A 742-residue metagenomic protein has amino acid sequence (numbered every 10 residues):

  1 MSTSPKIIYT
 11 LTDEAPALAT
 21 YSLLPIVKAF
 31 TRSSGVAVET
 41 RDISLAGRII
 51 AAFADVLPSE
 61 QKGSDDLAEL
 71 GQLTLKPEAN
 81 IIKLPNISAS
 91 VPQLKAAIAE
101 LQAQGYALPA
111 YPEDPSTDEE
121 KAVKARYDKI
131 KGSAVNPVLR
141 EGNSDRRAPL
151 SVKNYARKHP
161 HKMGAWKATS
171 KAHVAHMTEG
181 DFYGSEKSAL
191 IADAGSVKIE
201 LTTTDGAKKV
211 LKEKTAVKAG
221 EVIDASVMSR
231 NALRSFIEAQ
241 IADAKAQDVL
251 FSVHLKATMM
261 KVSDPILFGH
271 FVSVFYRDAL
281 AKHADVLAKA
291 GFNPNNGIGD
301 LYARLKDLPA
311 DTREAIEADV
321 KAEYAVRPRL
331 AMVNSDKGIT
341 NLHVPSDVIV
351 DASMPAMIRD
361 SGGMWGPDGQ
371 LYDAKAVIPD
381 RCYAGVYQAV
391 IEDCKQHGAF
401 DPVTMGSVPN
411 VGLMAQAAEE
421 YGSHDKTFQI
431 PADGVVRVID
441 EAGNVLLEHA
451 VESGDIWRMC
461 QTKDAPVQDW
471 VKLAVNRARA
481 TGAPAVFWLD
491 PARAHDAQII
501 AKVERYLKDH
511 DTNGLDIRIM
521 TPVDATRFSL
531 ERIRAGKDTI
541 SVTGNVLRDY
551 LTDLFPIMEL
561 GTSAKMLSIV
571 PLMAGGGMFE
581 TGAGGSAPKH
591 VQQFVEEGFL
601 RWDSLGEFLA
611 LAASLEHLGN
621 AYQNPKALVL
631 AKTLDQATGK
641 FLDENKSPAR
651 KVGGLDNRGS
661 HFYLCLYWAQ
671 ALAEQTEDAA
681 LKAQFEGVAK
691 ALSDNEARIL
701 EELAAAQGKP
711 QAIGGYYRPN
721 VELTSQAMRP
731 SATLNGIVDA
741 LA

Functional and structural regions predicted by a protein language model:
S2-G269, R277-K502, Y506, H510-F528 (+4 more regions): Extended, well-ordered protein cores
Q623-N624, E677-A683: Structural helix-adjacent loops and short alpha-helical linkers that scaffold large soluble proteins
W668-E677: Short, charged/polar, low-complexity loop and linker segments that flank or interrupt alpha-helical bundles
K682-K690: Short, charged, amphipathic alpha-helical segments
L700-Y717: A glycine-biased, small/acidic residue-tolerant capping/turn segment at secondary-structure junctions
P719-A742: C-terminal accessory extensions/subdomains outside the catalytic/core fold
